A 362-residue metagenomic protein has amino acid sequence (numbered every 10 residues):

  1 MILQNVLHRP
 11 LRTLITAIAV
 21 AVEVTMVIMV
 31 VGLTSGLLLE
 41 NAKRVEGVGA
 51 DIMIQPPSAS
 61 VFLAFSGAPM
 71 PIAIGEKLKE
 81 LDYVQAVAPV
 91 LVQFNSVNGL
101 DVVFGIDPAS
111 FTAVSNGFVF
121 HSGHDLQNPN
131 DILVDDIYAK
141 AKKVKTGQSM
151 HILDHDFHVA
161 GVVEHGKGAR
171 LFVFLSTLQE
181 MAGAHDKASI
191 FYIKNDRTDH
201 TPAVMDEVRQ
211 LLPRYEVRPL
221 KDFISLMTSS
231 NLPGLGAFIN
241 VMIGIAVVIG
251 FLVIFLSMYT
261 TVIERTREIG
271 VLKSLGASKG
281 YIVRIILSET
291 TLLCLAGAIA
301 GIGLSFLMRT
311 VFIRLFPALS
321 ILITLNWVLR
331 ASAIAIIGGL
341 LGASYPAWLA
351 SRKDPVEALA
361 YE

Functional and structural regions predicted by a protein language model:
V6, V262, V271-G280, K353 (+1 more regions): Short helix-to-coil transition segments within interhelical loops that connect adjacent transmembrane helices
R9, T324-E362: C-terminal membrane-exit region of the final transmembrane helix in multipass inner-membrane proteins
P10-L37, P233-E268, T291-A300, L341: Hydrophobic alpha-helical transmembrane segments of multi-pass inner-membrane transport and secretion
T25-V102, D206-Q210, E216: Hydrophobic, regular-secondary-structure patches
N41-R44, D206-L252, T261-T266, V271-L272 (+2 more regions): Peri-transmembrane interface segments
I52, Y138-A139, A160-H165, D186-L211 (+1 more regions): A short beta-strand structural signal in non-transmembrane regions
V90-L91, G99-A109, F118-T177, D186-K187: Hydrophobic secondary-structure segments that place a key small or acidic residue at a functional site
A246, R267-F312, R330-I334, G338 (+1 more regions): Transmembrane alpha-helical interface segments in multi-pass membrane proteins
